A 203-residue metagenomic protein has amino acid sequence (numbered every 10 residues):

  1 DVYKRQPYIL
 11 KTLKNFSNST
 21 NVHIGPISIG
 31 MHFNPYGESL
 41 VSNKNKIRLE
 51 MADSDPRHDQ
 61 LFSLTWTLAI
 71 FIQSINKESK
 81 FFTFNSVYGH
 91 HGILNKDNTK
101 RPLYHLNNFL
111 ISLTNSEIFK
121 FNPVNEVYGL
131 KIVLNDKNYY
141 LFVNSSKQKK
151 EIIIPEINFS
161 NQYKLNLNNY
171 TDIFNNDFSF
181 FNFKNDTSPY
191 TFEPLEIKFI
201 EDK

Functional and structural regions predicted by a protein language model:
V2-Y3: Short, small-residue-biased leader/transition segments that mark boundaries at the very start of proteins
T12-V22, A69-F81, L110-S116: A structural motif corresponding to the C-terminal end of an alpha-helix and its immediate exit/capping segment
T20-L40, Q162-I173: Short, solvent-exposed beta-strand-terminating loops
G25-H105, F121-P123: Aromatic/acidic polysaccharide-binding cleft in carbohydrate-active enzymes
P26, T83-S86, N122, F142-N144 (+3 more regions): Active-site proximal loops enriched in glycine and acidic residues that flank catalytic Cys/His/Asp and coordinate
P123-I157, L167: Carbohydrate-binding surface patches
I157-N161, L165-N168, Y190-I200: Tight coil/turn sites that cap or link beta-strands
N176-K203: C-terminal beta-strand-rich structural cap/linker in extracellular carbohydrate-active enzymes
